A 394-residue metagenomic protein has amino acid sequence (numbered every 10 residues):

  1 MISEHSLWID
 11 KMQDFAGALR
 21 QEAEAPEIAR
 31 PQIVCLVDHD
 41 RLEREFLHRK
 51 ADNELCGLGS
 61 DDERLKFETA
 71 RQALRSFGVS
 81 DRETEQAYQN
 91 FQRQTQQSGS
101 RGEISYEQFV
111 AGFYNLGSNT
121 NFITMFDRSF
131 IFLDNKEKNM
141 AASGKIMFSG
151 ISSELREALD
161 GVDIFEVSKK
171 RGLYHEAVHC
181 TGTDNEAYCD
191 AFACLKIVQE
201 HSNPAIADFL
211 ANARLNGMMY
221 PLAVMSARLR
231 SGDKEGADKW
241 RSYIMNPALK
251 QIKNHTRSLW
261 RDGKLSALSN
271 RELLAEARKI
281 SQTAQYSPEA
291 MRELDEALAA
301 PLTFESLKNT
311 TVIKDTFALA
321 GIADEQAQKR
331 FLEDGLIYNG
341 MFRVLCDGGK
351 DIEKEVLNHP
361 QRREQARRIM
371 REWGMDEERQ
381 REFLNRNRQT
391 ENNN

Functional and structural regions predicted by a protein language model:
M1-L74, G78-D81, G102-S105: Hydrophobic or amphipathic, alpha-helical segments that drive membrane association/targeting
M1-S3, Q21, K354, R368-I369 (+1 more regions): Non-Sec secretion/translocation targeting segments of pathogen effectors
I28-V34, G182-N185, H201-A213: Surface-exposed patches in mature extracellular/periplasmic domains of secreted proteins
G59-F67, R75-G102, L116-T120, E154-L155 (+7 more regions): Exposed regions on extracellular, virion, or secretory-pathway luminal proteins
A73-R75, Q89-E166: Active-site scaffold of zinc-dependent metalloenzymes
D163-R171, N185-Y188, I206-L210: Alpha-helical scaffolds flanking conserved acidic
V167, E176-Y188, L195-H201: Catalytic Zn2+-binding segment of zinc metalloproteases
V198-E353, N358-A366: Long, well-structured alpha-helical subdomains associated with metal-dependent extracellular/ecto-lumenal hydrolases
